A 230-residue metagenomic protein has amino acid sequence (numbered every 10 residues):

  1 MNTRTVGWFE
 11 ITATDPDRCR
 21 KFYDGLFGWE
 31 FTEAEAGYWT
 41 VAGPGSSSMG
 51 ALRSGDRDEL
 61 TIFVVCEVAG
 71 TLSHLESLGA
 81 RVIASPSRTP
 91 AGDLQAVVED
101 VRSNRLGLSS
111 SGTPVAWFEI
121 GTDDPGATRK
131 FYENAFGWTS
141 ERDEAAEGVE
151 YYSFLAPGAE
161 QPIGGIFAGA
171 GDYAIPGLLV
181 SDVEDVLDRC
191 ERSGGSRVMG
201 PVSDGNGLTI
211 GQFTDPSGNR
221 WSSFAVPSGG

Functional and structural regions predicted by a protein language model:
M1-R20, S47, E59-T61, G107-K130 (+3 more regions): N-terminal beta-strand motif that seeds the catalytic metal site of vicinal oxygen chelate
N2, S77-I120, E141-A145, L187-G230: Vicinal oxygen chelate
T5-T14, R53-L78, L94-E99, V115-D123 (+2 more regions): Vicinal oxygen chelate
F9-I11, F22, F27-W29, V41 (+4 more regions): Fold-core signature of tandem repeat domains
C19, Y23, L75, S103 (+3 more regions): Conserved active-site tyrosine of GNAT-family acetyltransferases
F27, L78, N134-F136, S193: Residues at alpha-helix termini
F27-E59, R105-S110, T139-Y173, R220-V226: Conserved short beta-strand elements that form part of the metal-binding/catalytic scaffold of enzyme active sites
G126, Y132, T139-T209, D215-R220: Structured core of small recognition/catalytic domains
